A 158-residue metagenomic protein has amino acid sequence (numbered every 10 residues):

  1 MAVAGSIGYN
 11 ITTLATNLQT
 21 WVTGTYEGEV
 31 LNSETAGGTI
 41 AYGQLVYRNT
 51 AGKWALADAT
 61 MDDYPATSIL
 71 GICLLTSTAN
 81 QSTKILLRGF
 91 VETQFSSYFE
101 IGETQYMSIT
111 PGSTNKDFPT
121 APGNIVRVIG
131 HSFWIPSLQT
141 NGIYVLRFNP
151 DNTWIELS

Functional and structural regions predicted by a protein language model:
A2-A4, T12-S158: Glycine-anchored, exposed beta-strand/edge motif detector
